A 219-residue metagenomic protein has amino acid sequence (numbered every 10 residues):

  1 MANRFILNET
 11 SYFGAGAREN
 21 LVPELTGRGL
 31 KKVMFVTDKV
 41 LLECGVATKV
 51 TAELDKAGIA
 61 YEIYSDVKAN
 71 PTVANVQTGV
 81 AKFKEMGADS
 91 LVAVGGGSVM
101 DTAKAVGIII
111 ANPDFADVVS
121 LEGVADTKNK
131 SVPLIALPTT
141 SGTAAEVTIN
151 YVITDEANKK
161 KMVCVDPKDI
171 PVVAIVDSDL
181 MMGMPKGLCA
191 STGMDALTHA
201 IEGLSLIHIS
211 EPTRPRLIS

Functional and structural regions predicted by a protein language model:
M1-Y64: An N-terminal, well-structured beta->alpha segment
G16, N20, R28, G45 (+5 more regions): Conserved active-site and cofactor/substrate-binding residues in soluble primary-metabolism enzymes
M34-F35, S90-V92, I135: Conserved beta-strand elements of the Class I
V40, S141, R216: Short, glycine/serine-rich, charged loops/turns that create anion-binding and catalytic segments at active sites
L42-F115: N-terminal small/polar loop signature for handling phosphorylated ligands or for N-terminal nucleophile
N112-L206: A glycine/threonine-rich phosphate-anchoring loop and its flanking beta-alpha core in nucleotide/phosphate-binding
I207-S219: Single conserved hydrophobic/aromatic residue that forms the stacking wall/gate of nucleotide- or nucleobase-binding
